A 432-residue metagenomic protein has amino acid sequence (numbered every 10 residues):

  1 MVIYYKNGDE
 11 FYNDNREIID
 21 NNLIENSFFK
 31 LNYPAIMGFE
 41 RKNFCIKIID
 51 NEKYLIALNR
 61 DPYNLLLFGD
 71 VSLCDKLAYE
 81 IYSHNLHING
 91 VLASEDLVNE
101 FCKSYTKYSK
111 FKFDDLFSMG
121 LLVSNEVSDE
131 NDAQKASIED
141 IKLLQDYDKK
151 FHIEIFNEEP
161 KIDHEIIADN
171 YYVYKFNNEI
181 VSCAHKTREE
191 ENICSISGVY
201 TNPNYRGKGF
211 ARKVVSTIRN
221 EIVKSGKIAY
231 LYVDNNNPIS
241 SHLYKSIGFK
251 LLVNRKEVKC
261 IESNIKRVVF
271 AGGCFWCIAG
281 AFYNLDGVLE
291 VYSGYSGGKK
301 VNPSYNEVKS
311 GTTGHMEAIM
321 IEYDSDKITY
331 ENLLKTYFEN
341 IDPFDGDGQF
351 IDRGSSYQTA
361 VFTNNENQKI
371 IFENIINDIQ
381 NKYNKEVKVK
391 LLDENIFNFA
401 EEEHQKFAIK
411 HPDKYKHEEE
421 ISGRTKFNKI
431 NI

Functional and structural regions predicted by a protein language model:
M1-F28, V123-N157, H404: Short amphipathic alpha-helix that is part of the acyltransferase structural core
I3, L23, K30-H84, A184-C194: Conserved donor-binding loop and adjoining core beta-sheet/short helix segment in diverse acyl/aminoacyl transferases
R60-D61, K161-Y200: A conserved beta-strand-loop-helix scaffold within acyl/acetyltransferase catalytic domains
R60-E130: Acyl-donor-binding surface of acyltransferase catalytic domains
S72-Y79, T201, G207-E221, H242 (+1 more regions): Conserved acetyl-CoA-binding loop-helix of GNAT-fold acetyltransferases
L92-V98, Y230-S241, E257-E262: Conserved beta-strand-loop-alpha-helix junction that forms the acyl-donor binding cleft
L97-F111, R212, N236-V253: Conserved active-site alpha-helix within GNAT-family acetyltransferase domains
S263-I432: Flexible coil/turn and secondary-structure edge motifs
